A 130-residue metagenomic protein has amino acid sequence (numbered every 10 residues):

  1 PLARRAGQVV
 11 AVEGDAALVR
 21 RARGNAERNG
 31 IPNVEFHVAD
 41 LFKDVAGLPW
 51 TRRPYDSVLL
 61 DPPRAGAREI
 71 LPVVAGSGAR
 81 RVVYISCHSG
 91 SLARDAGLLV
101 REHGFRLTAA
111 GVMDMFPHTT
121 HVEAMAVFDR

Functional and structural regions predicted by a protein language model:
P1-R130: Rossmann-like S-adenosyl-L-methionine
